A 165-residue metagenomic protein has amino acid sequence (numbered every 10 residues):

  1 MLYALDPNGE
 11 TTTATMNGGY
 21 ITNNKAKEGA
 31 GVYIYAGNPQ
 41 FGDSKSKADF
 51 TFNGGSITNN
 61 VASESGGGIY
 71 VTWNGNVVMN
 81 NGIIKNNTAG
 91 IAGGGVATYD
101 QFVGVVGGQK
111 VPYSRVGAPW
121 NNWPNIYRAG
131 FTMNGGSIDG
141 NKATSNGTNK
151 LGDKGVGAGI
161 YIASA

Functional and structural regions predicted by a protein language model:
M1-K25, Y33-V61, I69-T88, V96-A165: Surface-exposed loop/turn motifs in large extracellular/passenger domains
A30, G66-G67, G93-G94: The feature encodes a structural signal of leucine-rich repeats
